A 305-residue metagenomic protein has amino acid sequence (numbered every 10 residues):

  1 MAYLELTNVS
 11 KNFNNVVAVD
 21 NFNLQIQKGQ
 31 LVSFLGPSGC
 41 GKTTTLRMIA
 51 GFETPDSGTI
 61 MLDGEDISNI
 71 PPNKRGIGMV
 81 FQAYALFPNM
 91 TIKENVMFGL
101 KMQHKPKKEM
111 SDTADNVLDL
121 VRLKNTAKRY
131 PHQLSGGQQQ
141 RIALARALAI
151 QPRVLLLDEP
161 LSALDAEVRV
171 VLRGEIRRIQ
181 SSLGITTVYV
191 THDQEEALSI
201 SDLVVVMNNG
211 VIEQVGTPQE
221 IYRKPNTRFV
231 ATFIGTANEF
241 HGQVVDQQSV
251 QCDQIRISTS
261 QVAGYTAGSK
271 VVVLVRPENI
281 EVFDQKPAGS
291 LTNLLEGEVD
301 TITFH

Functional and structural regions predicted by a protein language model:
L31, P72-F229: ABC ATPase nucleotide-binding domains
L35-P37: The feature captures the beta-strand-to-loop junction immediately N-terminal to the Walker
A50: Helix-to-loop junction immediately C-terminal to a conserved catalytic motif
E53-I60: Conserved post-Walker A/P-loop segment of ABC ATPase nucleotide-binding domains
T59, E65, V211: ATP-binding/catalytic-site motifs of ATP-hydrolyzing domains
Q251-T303: Glycine/charge-rich catalytic "coupling/switch" loops of P-loop NTPases
